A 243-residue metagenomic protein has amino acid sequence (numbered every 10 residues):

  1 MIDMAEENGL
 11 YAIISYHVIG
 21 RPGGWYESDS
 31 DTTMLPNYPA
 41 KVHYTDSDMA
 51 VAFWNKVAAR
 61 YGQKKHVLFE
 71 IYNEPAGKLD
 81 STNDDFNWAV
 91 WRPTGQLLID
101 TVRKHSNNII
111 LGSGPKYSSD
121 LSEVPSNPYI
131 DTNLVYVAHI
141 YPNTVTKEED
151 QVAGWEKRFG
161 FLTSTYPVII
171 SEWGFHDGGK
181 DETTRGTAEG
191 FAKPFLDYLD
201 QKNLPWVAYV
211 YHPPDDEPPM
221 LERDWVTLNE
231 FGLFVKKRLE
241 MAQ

Functional and structural regions predicted by a protein language model:
M1-E7, F195-Y198: Catalytic-core regions built around general acid/base machinery
I2, L10-D31: Aromatic-lined carbohydrate-binding surfaces of glycoside hydrolases
D3, V18-G20, T45-V51: Chitinase-like catalytic core of GlcNAc-active glycosidases
E6, S15, A58: Histidine- and aromatic-rich ligand-binding microenvironments
E7-G9, K104: Structural helix-adjacent loops and short alpha-helical linkers that scaffold large soluble proteins
D29-T45: Catalytic nucleophile-loop/oxyanion-hole region of alpha/beta-hydrolase and closely related hydrolase-like folds
A40-L68, Y72-P205, Y209, P213 (+1 more regions): Extracellular glycoside hydrolase catalytic/binding regions
